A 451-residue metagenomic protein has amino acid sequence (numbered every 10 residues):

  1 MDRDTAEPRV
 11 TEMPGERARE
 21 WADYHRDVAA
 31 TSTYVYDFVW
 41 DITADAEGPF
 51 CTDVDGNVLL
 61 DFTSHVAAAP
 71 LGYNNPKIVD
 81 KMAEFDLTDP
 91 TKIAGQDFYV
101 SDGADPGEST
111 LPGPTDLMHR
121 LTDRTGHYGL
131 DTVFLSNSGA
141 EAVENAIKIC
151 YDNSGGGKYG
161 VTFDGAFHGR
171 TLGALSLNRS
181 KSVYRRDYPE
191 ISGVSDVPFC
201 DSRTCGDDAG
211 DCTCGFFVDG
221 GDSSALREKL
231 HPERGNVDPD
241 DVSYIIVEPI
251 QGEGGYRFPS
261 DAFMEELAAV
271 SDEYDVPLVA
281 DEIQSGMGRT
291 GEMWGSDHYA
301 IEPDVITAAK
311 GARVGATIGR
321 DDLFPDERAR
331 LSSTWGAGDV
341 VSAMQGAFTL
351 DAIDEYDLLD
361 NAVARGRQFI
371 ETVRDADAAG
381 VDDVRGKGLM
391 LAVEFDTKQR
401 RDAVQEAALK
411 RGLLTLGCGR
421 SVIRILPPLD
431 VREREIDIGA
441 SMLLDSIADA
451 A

Functional and structural regions predicted by a protein language model:
D2-A451: Conserved N-terminal phosphate-binding loop of PLP-dependent enzymes in the Aspartate aminotransferase
